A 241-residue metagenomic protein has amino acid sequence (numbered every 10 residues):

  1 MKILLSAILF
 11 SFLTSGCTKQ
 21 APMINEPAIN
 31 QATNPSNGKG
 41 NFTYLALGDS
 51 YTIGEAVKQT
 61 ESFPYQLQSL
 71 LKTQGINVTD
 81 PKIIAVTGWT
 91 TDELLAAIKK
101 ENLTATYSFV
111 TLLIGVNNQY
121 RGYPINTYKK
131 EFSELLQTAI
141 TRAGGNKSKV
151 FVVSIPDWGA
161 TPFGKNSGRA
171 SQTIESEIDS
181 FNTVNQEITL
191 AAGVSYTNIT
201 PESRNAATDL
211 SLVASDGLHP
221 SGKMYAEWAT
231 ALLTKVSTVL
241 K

Functional and structural regions predicted by a protein language model:
M1-A7: Sec-dependent signal peptide recognition, specifically the positively charged N-region followed immediately by
L13-G16: C-terminal motif of bacterial Sec signal peptides marking the signal peptidase cleavage site
T18-Q20: Bacterial signal peptide processing site
P22-T87, A97-A105: Serine-esterase "nucleophile elbow" of acetyl-processing enzymes
N77, A96-K241: Alpha-helical cap/lid subdomain in secreted, periplasmic, or secretory-pathway luminal O-acyl-processing enzymes
I84-W89, I114-V116: Cell-envelope and extracellular/periplasmic
D92: N-terminal helical cap/lid subdomain that shapes the substrate entry/recognition surface in HAD-like hydrolases
